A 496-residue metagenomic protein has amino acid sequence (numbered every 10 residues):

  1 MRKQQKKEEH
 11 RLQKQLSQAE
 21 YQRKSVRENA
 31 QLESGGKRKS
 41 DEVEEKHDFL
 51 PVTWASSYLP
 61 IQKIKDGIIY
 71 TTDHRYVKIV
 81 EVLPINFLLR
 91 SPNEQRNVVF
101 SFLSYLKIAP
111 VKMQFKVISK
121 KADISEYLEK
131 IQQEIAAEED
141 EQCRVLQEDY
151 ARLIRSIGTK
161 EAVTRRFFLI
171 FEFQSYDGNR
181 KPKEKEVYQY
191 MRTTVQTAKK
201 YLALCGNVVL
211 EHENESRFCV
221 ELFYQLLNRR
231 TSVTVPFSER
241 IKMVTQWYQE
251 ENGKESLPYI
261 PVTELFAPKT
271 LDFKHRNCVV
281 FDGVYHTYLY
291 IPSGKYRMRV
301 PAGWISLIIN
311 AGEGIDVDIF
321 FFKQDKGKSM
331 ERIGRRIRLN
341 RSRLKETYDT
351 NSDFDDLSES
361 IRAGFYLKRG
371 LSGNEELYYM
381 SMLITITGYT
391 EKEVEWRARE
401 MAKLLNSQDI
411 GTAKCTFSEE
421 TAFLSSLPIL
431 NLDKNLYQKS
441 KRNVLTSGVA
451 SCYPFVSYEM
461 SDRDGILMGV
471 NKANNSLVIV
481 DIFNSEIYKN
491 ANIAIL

Functional and structural regions predicted by a protein language model:
M1-F455: Extended, folded cores of ATP/NTP-driven motor/assembly subunits in large transport and secretion machines
I64, R463-L496: Glycine-rich phosphate-binding loop of nucleotide-binding enzymes
T71, A311, S461-D462, N471-K472: Acidic surface patches and DE-rich sequence motifs
S457-E459: Non-catalytic substrate-recognition/targeting regions of SAM-dependent transferases
